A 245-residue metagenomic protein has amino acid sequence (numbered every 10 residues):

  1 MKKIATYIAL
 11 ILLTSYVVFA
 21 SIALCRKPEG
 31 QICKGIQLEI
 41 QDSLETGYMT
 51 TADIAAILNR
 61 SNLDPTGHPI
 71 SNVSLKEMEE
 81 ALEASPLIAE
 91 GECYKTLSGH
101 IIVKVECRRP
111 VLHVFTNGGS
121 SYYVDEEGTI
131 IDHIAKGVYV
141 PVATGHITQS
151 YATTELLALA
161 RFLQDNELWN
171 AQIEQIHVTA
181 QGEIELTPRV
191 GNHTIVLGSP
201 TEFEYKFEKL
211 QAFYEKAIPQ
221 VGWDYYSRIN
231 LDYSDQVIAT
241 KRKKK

Functional and structural regions predicted by a protein language model:
M1-H68: N-terminal membrane-targeting segments
C33-G35, V73, T96-H100, N117-G119 (+7 more regions): Extracytoplasmic
I40-D42, V105-R109, A135, G145 (+4 more regions): Flexible glycine-/small-residue-rich
S43-A84, D132-A135, Y139-R161, G198 (+1 more regions): Periplasmic/extracytosolic POTRA-like scaffold domains at the N-termini of outer-membrane and outer-envelope
E45, A89-E90, H100, R109-L112 (+6 more regions): Short beta-strands and strand-coil junctions in structured, solvent-facing domains, enriched
K76-R109, T129: Membrane-embedded segments
K104-A180: Extracytoplasmic segments of membrane-associated envelope/inner-membrane machinery
P200-K245: Extracytoplasmic/luminal low-complexity segments enriched in Pro/Gly and acidic/polar residues that act as flexible
